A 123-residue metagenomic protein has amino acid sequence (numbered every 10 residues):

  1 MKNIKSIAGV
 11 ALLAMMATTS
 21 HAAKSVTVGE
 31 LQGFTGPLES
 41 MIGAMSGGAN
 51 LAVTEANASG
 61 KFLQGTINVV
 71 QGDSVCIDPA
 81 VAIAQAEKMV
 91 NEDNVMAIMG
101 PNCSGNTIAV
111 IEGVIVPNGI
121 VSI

Functional and structural regions predicted by a protein language model:
M1-H21: Gram-negative bacterial Sec-dependent N-terminal signal peptides
K2-K5, K24, K61, K88: Context-gated lysine
T18, T35, S104-T107: Ser/Thr-centric signal marking residues that sit in or immediately flank functional binding/regulatory motifs
S20-E30, G60-T66: Immediate post-signal peptide segment of exported/extracytoplasmic ligand-binding proteins
S25-A44, N102: Short beta-strand segments enriched in small/hydrophobic residues
S40-G47, E55, S59-I123: Beta-alpha junction/loop-to-helix N-cap segments that form part of ligand/metal-binding clefts
